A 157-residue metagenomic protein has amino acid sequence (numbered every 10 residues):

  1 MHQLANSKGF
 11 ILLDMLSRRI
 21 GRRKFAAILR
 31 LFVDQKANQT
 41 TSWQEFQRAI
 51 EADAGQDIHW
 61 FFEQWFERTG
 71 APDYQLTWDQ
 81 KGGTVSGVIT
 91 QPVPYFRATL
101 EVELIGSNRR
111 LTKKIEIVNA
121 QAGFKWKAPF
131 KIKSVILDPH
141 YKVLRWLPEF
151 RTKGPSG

Functional and structural regions predicted by a protein language model:
M1-G87: Amphipathic alpha-helical substructures
S17, F66, G106, P139-Y141: Generic short alpha-helical hydrophobic face used as a protein-protein interaction/packing hotspot
I28-L31, L100-E103, E149-T152: Composition- and surface-driven signal marking solvent-exposed, interaction-prone regions in large proteins
I58-H59, Y74, W78-P139: Beta-strand-rich binding/interaction modules
T69-G70, N119-Q121, L147-P148: Solvent-exposed, flexible loop/coil residues
P139-K153: Short acidic/polar inter-strand loop motif in beta-rich domains
P155-G157: Short, solvent-exposed mixed-charge patches
